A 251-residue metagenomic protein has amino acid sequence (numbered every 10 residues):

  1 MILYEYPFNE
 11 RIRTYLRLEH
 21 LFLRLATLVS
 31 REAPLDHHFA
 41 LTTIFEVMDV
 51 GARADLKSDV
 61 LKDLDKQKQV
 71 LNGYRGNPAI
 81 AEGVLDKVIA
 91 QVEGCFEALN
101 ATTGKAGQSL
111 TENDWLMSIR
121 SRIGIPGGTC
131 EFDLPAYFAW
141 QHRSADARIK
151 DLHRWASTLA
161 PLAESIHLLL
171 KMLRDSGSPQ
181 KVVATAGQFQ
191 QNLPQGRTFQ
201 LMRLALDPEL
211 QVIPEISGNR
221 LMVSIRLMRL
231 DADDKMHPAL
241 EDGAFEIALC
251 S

Functional and structural regions predicted by a protein language model:
I2-K62: N-terminal ordered "arm"
E5, N9, G51, A79 (+2 more regions): Generic amphipathic alpha-helical segments used as scaffolds and interaction surfaces in large, multi-domain proteins
P7-R11, V182-Q188, L206-E209: A broad, low-specificity signal for short, low-complexity segments enriched in glycine/proline and polar/charged
E10-R13, R17-H20, R24, F39-T42 (+7 more regions): Charged, amphipathic alpha-helical oligomerization/scaffolding segments
P34-H37, E82, L152: Conserved phosphate/pyrophosphate-binding and hydrolysis machinery centered on Walker-type P-loop NTPases, extending
A52-W115: Hydrophobic/aromatic-rich structural module bridging two neighboring secondary-structure elements via a short loop
C95-Q200: Charged, well-structured binding/catalytic surfaces in domain cores that contact anionic ligands
T198-S251: Extended, charged low-complexity segments that frequently continue into or abut oligomerization scaffolds
